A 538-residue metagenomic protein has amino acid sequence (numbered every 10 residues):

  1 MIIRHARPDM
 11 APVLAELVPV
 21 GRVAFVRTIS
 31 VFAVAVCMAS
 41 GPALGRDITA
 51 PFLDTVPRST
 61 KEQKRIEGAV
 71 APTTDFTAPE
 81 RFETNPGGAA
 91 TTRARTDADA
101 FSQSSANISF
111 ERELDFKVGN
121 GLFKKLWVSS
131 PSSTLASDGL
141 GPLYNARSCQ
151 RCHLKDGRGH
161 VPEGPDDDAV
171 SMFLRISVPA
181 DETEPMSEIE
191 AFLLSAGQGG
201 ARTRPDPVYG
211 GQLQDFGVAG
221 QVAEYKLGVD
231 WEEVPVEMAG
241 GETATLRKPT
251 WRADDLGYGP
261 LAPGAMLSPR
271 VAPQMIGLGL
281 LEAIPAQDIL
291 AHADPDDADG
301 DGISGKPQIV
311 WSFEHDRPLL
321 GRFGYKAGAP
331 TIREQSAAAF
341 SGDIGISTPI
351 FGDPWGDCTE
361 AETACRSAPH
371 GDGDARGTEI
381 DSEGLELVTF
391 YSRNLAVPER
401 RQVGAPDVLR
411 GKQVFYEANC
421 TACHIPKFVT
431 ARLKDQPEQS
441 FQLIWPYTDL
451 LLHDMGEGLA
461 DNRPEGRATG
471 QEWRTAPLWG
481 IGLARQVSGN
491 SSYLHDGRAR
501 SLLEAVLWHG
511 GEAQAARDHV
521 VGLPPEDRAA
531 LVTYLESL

Functional and structural regions predicted by a protein language model:
M1-A24: N-terminal secretory signal peptides that target proteins for export/translocation
I2, L14, A43-L538: Periplasmic c-type cytochrome electron-transfer domains
R7-M10, F25, S30, V178 (+2 more regions): Sequence-pattern detector for short linear motifs and compositional/periodic biases rather than a specific fold
R27-A39: Bacterial N-terminal signal peptides
